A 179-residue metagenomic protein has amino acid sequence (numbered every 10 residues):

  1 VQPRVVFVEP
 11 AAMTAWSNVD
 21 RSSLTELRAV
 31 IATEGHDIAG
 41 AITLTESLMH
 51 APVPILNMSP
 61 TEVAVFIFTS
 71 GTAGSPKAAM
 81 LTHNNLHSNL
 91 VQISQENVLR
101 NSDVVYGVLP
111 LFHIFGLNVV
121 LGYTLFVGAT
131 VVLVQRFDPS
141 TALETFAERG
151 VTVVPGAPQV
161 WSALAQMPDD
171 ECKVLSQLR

Functional and structural regions predicted by a protein language model:
V1-A15, K77-M80, G107, A129-R136: Short beta-strand->loop structural element characteristic of the AMP-binding/adenylate-forming
V1-E46, S176: Structural core segment of the AMP-binding/adenylate-forming
V6, V63, T69-T72, V105 (+3 more regions): Conserved S/T- and glycine-rich ATP-binding loop of Class I adenylate-forming
V8-N18, F137-D138, V151-R179: Adenylate-forming
H50-F68, S75, V98-V104: Conserved pre-ATP/AMP-binding loop-to-beta segment of ANL
I55, I67, S140-L143, D170-C172: Short hydrophobic/charged patches on amphipathic alpha-helices used for structural packing and interfaces
A64-S88: Conserved AMP-binding A3 loop
H87-V104, I114-V153, S162-A163, M167-P168: Conserved AMP-binding/adenylation subdomain of ANL enzymes
